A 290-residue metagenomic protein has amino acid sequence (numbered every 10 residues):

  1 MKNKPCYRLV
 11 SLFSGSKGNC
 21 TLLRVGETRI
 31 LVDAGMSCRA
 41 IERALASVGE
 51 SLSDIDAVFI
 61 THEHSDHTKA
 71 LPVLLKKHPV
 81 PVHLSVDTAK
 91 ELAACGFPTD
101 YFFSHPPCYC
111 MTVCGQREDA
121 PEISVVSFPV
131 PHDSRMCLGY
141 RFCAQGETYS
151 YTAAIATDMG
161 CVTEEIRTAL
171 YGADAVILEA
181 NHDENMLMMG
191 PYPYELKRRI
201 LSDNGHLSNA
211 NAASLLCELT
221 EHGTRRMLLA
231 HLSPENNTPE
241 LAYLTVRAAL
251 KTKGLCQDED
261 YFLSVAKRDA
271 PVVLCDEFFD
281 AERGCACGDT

Functional and structural regions predicted by a protein language model:
M1-V48, L138-T157, A175: Conserved beta-strand hairpin/beta-sheet module of binuclear metal-dependent hydrolase folds, prominently
V32-G35, I55-E63, H83-V86, A154-T157 (+3 more regions): Active-site neighborhood of phospho(di)ester-bond hydrolases with catalytic His/Asp-centered motifs
C38-L84: Active-site metal-binding motif and surrounding structural segment of the metallo-beta-lactamase
G49-S51, F97-D100, E147-T148, T220-H222 (+1 more regions): Short helix-capping segments at alpha-helix termini
I55, T99, A173-D174: Short, well-ordered alpha-helix to beta-strand connector turns
K69-H78, E91-C95, N237-L244: Metal-dependent catalytic neighborhoods of phosphoester/phosphodiester hydrolases
V86-Y149: Metallo-beta-lactamase
E164-S264: Cap/insert and terminal regions of metallo-dependent hydrolase folds
